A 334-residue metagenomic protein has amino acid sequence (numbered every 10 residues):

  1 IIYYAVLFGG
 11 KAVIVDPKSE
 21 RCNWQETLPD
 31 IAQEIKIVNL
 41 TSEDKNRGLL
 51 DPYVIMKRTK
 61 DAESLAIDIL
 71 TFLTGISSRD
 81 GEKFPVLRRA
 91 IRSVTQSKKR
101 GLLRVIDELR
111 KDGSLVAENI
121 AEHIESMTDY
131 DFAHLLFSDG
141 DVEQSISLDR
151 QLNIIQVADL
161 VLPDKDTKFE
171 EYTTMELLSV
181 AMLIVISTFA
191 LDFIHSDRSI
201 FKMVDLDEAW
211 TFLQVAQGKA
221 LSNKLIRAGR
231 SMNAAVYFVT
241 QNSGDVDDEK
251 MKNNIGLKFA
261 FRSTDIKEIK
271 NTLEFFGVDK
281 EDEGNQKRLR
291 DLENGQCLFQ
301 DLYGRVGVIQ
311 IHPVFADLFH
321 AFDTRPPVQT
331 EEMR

Functional and structural regions predicted by a protein language model:
I2-Y3, L7, S19-I31, L40-R227 (+2 more regions): P-loop NTPase motor domains
K11, K36, N233-A235: Proline-centered loop/turn at the N-terminus of a beta-strand
K11-P17: Conserved RecA-like ASCE P-loop NTPase motor core of nucleic-acid helicases/translocases
A12, M203, Y237: Hydrophobic "anchor" residues on beta-strands that sit immediately upstream of conserved functional sites
K18, V239-S243, S263-T264: A short beta-strand-to-loop transition that corresponds to the Sensor-1 phosphate-sensing loop of AAA+ P-loop ATPases
N23-I31, D245-N254: Short regulatory helix/loop adjacent to the ATP-binding pocket of P-loop NTPases
R58-R100, R104, V246-R334: P-loop NTPase motor core of the ASCE superfamily
G229-D245: Sensor-1/coupling segment of RecA-like P-loop NTPase cores
